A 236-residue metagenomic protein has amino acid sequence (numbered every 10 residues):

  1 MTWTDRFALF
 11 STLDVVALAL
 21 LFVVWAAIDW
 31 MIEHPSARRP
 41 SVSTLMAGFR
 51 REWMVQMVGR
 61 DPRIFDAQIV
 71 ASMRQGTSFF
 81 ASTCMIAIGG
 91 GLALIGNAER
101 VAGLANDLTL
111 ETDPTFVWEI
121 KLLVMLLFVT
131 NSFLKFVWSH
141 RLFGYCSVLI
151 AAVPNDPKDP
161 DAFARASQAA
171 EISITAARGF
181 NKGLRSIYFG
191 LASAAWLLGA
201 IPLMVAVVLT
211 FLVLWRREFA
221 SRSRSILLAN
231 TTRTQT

Functional and structural regions predicted by a protein language model:
M1-D5, M85-E111, W196-M204, T210-W215: Juxtamembrane "helix exit" motif at the C-terminal ends of alpha-helical transmembrane segments in multi-pass membrane
T2-R6, V58-M73, A166, A170-A177: Cytosolic juxtamembrane amphipathic/interface segments immediately preceding and feeding into a transmembrane helix
W3, A151-A170, I174, R217-T236: Cytosolic/matrix-facing juxtamembrane and C-terminal tails of multi-pass cellular membrane proteins
A8-A19, T109-M125, A200-V205: Hydrophobic alpha-helical transmembrane segments
D14-V42, F79-G89, L122-G144, Y188: Hydrophobic alpha-helical membrane-embedded segments
I32-M73: Membrane-interface amphipathic/juxtamembrane segments adjacent to transmembrane helices
D66-L92, W118-L122, R178-M204: Transmembrane alpha-helical segments and their cytosolic interface motifs in multi-pass membrane proteins
N131-W196: Alpha-helical transmembrane segments of helical membrane proteins, especially in multi-pass transport, channel
